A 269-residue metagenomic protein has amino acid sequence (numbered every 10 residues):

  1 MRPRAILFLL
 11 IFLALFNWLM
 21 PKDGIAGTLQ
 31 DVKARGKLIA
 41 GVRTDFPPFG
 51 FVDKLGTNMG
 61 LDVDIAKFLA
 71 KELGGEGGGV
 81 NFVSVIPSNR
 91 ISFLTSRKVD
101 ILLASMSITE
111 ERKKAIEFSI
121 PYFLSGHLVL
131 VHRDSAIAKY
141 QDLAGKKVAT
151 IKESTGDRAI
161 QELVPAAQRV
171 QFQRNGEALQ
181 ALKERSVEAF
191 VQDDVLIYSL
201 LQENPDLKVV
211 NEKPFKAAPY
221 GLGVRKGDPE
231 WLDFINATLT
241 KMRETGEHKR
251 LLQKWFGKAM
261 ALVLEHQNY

Functional and structural regions predicted by a protein language model:
I25-L103: Extracytoplasmic small-molecule ligand-binding "clamshell" domains of the periplasmic binding protein/Venus flytrap
K37-V42, M59, Y140-S154, Q168: Short loop->beta-strand "edge-of-pocket" segments that line small-molecule binding or catalytic clefts across diverse
T44, F123-V131, D194, Y198-T240 (+1 more regions): Periplasmic-binding protein-like
V63-E72, Q141, K146, K152-S154 (+2 more regions): Extended ligand-binding regions for polar small-molecule ligands
K67, K71, G79-D142, K208-V209 (+1 more regions): Acidic, polar ligand-binding/catalytic clefts
V80-S92, S135, K152-T155, V170-Q180 (+1 more regions): Short helix-initiation/N-cap motifs at beta->coil->alpha
N89, S105-A115, A159-E162, G176 (+1 more regions): A ligand-binding cleft/hinge motif common to bilobed small-molecule-binding domains
T155-F172, P205-N211, L239-Y269: Ligand-binding clefts/hinges and TM-proximal coupling segments of bilobed small-molecule sensing domains
